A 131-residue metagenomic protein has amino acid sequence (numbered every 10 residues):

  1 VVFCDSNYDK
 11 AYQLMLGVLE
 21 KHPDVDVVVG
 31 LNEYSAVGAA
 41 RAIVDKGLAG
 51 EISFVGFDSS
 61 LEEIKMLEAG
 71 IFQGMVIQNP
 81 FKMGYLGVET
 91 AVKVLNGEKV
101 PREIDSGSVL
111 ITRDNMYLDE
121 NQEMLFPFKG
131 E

Functional and structural regions predicted by a protein language model:
V1, A69-F81: Short beta-strand elements at the ligand-binding edges of bilobed clamshell
C4-K65: Hydrophobic alpha-helical
M15, A42-D45, A69-G70, T90 (+1 more regions): Short, glycine/charged-enriched secondary-structure capping and boundary segments
P23, L48, I71, E98-K99: Residue-level recognition of short, well-ordered coil/turn positions that link secondary-structure elements
V29, S53-V55, Q73-V76, I111: Structural detector of well-ordered beta-strand residues that form the stable sheet scaffold of enzyme domains
G38, M66, L86, T90: Alpha-helical scaffold segments in soluble metabolic enzymes
A49, D58-Q73, D114, E120-M124: Flexible loop/hinge segments that line or gate small-molecule binding clefts
N79-E131: Hinge/cleft segment of the Venus flytrap/periplasmic-binding protein
